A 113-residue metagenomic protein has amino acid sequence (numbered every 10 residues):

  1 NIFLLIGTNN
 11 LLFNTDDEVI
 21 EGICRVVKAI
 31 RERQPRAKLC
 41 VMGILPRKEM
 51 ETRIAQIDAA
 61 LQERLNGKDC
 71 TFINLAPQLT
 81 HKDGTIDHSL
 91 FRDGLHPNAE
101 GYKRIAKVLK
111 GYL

Functional and structural regions predicted by a protein language model:
N1-C24, A29, C40, I44-K48: Oxyanion-hole/transition-state-stabilizing segment in secreted/luminal serine hydrolases and related acyltransferases
V27, R33, H88-R92: Preference for well-ordered, secondary-structure-rich cores of eukaryotic proteins
R31-E32, N66: Residue-level signal for alpha-helix termini/capping positions
Q34-K38: A short helix->loop->beta-strand "cap" motif at the edges of active sites that frequently abuts
P46-L113: Catalytic His-Asp segment of secreted/periplasmic serine-dependent ester chemistry enzymes
